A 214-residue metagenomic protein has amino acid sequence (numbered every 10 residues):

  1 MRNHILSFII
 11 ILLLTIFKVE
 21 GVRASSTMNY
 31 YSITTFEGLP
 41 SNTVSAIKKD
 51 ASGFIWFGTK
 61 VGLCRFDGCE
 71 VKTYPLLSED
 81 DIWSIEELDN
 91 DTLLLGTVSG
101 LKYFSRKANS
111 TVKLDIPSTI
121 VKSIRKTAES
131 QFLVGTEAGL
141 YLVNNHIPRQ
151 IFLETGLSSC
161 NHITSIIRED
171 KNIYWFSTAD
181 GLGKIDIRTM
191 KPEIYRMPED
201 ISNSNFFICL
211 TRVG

Functional and structural regions predicted by a protein language model:
M1-G214: Carboxylate-rich, polar loop motifs that coordinate divalent cations or form catalytic acidic clusters
